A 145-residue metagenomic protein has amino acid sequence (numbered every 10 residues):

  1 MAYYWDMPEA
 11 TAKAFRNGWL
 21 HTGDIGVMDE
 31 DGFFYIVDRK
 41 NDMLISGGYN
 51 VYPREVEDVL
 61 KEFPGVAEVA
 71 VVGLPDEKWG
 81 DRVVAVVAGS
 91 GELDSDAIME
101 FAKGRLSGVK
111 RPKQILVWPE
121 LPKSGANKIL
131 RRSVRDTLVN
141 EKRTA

Functional and structural regions predicted by a protein language model:
A2-D6, A10-K13, I25-K110, P119-E120 (+2 more regions): AMP-binding/adenylate-forming catalytic core of the ANL superfamily
G18: FAD-site-proximal beta/loop scaffold in flavoenzymes
D136-A145: Acidic/polar alpha-helix N-cap and adjacent early helical turns within long charge-rich amphipathic helices/linkers
